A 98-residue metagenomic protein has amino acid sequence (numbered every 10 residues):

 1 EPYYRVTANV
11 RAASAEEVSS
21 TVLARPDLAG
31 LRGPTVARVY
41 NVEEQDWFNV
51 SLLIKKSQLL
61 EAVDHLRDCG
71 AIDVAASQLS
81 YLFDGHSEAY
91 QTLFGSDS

Functional and structural regions predicted by a protein language model:
E1-S98: Small-molecule-sensing regulatory modules
